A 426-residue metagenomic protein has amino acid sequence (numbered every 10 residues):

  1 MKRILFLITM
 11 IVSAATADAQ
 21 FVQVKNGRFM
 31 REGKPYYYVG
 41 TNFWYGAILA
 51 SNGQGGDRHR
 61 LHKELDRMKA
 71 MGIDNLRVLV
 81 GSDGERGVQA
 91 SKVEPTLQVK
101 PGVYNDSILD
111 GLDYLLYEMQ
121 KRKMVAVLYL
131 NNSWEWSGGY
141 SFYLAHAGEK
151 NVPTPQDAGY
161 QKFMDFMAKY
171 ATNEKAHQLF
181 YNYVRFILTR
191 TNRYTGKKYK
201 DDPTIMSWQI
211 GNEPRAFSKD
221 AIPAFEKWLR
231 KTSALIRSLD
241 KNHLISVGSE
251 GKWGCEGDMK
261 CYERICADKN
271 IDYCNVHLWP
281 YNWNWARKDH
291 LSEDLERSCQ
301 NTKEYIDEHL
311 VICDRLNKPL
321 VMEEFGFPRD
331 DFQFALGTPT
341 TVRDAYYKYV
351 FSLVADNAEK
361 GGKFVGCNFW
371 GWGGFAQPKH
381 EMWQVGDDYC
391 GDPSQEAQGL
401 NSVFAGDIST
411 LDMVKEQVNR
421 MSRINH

Functional and structural regions predicted by a protein language model:
I4-S13: Sec-dependent N-terminal signal peptides
A17-A19: Boundary at the C-terminal end of the N-terminal hydrophobic targeting segment
F21-K288, S292-L320, F325-N425: Active-site mouth of glycoside hydrolases
